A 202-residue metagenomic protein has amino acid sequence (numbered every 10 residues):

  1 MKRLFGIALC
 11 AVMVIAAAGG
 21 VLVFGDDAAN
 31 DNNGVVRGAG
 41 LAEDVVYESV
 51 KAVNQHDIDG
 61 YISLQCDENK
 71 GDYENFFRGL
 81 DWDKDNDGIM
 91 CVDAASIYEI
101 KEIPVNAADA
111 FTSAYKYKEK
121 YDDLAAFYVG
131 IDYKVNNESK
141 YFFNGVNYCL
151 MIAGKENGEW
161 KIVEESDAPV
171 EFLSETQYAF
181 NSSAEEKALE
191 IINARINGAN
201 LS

Functional and structural regions predicted by a protein language model:
R3-F24: Sec-dependent N-terminal signal peptides of Gram-positive bacterial secreted proteins and lipoproteins
A17-Q55, S63, D67-K70: Short, low-complexity N-terminal intrinsically disordered segments enriched in polar/charged residues
V46-S49, I97, F127-I131, L150-A153 (+1 more regions): Hydrophobic beta-strand residues in large extracellular and virion-surface proteins
V53, K120-D122, K155: Surface-exposed coil/turn segments at beta-strand junctions on protein surfaces, enriched
H56-D59, G158-E159: Loop/turn elements at helix/coil->beta-strand transitions in domains of secreted/extracellular proteins
I58-D122: Short solvent-exposed beta->alpha transition segments
K120-V135: A short hydrophobic beta-strand element
Y133-S202: Low-complexity, intrinsically disordered terminal/linker segments enriched in charged and Gly/Pro repeats
